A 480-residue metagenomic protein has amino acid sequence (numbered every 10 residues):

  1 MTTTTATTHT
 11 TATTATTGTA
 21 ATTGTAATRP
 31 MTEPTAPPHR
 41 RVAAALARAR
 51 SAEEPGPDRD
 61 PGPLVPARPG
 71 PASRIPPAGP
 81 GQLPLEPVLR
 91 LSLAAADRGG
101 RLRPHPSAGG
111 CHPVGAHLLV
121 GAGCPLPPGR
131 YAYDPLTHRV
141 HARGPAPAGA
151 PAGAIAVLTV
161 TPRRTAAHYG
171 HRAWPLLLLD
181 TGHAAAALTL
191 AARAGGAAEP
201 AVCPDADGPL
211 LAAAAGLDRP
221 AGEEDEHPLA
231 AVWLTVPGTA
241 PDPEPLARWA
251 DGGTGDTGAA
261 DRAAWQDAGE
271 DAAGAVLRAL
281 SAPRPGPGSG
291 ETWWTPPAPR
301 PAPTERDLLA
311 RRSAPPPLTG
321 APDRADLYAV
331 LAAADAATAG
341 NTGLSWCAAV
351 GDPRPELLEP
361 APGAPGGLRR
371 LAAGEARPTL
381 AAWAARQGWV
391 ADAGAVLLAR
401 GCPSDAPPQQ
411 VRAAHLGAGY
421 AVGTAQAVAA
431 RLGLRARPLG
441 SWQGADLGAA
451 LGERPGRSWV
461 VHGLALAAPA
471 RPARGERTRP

Functional and structural regions predicted by a protein language model:
M1-T424, V428-P480: N-terminal accessory segments that position/regulate proteins before the catalytic core
